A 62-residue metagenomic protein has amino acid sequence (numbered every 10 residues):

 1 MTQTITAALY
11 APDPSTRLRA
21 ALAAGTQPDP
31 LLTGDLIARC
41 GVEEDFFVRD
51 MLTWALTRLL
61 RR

Functional and structural regions predicted by a protein language model:
M1-A8, Q27-V42, R61-R62: Amphipathic alpha-helical scaffolding segments comprising HEAT/armadillo-like alpha-solenoid repeats
L9-Y10, S15: HEAT-repeat alpha-solenoid elements in large eukaryotic scaffold proteins
S15-R17, E44-R49: Positions within the helices of HEAT/ARM-like alpha-solenoid repeats
L18-R19, G25: Alpha-helical transmembrane segments and their helix-entry boundary regions
A23, A55-R58: Core register positions within helices of long alpha-helical scaffolds
G34-I37, F47-M51: Glycine-/proline-rich flexible loop or hinge segments
V42-E43, W54: Short histidine/acidic/glycine/proline-rich micro-motifs that form metal- and phosphate-coordinating active-site loops
